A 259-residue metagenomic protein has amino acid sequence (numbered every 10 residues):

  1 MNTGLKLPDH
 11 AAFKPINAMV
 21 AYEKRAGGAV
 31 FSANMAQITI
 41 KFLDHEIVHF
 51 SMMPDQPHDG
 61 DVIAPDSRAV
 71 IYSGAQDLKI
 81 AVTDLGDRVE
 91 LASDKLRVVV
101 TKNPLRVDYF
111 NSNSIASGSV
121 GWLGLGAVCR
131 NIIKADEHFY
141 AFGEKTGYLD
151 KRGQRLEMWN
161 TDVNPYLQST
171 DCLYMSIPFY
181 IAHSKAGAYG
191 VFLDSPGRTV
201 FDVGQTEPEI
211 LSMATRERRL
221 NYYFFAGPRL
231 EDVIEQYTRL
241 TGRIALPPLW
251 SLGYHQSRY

Functional and structural regions predicted by a protein language model:
M1-L249, H255-S257: N-terminal accessory segment at the very beginning of proteins
